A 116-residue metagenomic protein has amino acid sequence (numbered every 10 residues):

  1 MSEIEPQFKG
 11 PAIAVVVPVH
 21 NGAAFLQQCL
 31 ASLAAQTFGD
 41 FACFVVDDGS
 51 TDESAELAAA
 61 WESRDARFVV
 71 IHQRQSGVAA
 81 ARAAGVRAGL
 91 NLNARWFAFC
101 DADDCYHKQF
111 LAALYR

Functional and structural regions predicted by a protein language model:
M1-R116: Nucleotide-sugar donor-binding/catalytic module of glycosyltransferases that assemble extracellular/cell-envelope
